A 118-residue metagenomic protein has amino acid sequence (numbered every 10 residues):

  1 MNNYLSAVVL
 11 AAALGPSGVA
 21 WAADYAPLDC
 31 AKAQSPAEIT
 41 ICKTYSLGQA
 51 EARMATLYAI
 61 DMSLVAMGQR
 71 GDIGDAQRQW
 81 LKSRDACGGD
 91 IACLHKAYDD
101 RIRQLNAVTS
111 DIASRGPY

Functional and structural regions predicted by a protein language model:
N2-Y4, A20-Y118: N-terminal alpha-helical modules
A7-S17: Bacterial N-terminal signal peptides
